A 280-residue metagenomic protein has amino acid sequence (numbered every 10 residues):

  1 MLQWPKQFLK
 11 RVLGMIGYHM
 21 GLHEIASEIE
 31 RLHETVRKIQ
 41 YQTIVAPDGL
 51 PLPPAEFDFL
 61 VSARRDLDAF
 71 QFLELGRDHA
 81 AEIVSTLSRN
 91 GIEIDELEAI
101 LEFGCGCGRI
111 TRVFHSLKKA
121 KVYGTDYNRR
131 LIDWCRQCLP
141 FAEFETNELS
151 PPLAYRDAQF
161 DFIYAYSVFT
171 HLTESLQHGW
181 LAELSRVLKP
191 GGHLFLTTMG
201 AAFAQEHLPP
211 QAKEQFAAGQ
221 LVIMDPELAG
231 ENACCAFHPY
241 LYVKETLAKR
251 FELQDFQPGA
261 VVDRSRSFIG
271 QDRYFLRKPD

Functional and structural regions predicted by a protein language model:
Q3-Y18: Short hydrophobic helices that act as membrane-entry/anchoring signals
H19-A99, G106-P152, E174, G179 (+1 more regions): Class I (Rossmann-like) S-adenosyl-L-methionine-dependent methyltransferase catalytic domain, capturing the SAM-binding
L153-I163: A short acidic, Gly/Pro-enriched loop at the edge of an enzyme's catalytic core that lines a small-molecule cofactor
A165-V168: A short beta-strand submotif of the Rossmann-like class I SAM-dependent methyltransferase core that lines
T170-L172: A short His-aromatic
H178-P190: A short glycine-rich, Lys/Arg-flanked "PGG" loop and its adjoining helix->strand segment in the class I
